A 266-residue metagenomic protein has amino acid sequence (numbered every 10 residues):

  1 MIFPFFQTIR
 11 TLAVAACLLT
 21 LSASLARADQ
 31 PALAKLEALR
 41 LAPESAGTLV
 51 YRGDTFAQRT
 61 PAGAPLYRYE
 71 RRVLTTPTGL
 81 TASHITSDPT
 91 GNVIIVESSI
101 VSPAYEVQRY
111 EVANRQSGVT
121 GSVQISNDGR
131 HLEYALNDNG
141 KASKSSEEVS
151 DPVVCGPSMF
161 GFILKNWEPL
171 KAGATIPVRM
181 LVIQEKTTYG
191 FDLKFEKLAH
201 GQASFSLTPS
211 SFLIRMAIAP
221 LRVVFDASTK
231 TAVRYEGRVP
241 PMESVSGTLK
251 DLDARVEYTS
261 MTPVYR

Functional and structural regions predicted by a protein language model:
I2-A13: Bacterial N-terminal signal peptides that target proteins for export
Q7-T8, T20, E147: Residues at the start of alpha-helices and the adjacent loop-to-helix junctions
A15-C17: Sec-dependent N-terminal signal peptides
L19-R27: C-terminal segment of classical bacterial N-terminal signal peptides
D29-E106, Y110-G118, S122-N127, I176-R266: Acidic, serine/threonine-rich low-complexity disordered tracts
P43-A46, L132-S206: Solvent-exposed helix/loop surface patches that form functional interfaces
